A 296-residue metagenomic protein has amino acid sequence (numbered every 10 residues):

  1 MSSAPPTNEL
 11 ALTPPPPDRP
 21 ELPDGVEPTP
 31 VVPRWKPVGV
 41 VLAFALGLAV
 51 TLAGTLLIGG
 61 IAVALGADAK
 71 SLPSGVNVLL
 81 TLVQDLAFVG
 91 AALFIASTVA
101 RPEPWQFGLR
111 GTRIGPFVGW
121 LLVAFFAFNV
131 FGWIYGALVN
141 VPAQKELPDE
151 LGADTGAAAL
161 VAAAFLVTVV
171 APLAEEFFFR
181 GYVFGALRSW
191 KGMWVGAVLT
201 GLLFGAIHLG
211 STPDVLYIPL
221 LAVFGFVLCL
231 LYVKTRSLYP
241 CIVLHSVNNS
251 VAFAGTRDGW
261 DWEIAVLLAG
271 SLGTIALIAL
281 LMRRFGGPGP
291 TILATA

Functional and structural regions predicted by a protein language model:
M1-V38, T291-A296: Low-complexity, intrinsically disordered extramembrane tails and loops of integral membrane proteins
S3, E9, V243-A296: C-terminal membrane module of polytopic membrane proteins
V41-A45, V78-L79, F117-L122, V161-F165 (+4 more regions): Hydrophobic alpha-helical transmembrane segments
F44-V99, L267-A269: Alpha-helical transmembrane segments in multi-pass membrane proteins
G54-L56, V198, P213-S271: Functionally important transmembrane alpha-helices
I61-V78, R101-A171, S189, G287-A294: Juxtamembrane helix-loop-helix connectors linking adjacent transmembrane helices in multi-pass membrane enzymes
A174-L199, L230-S237: Membrane-interface helix/loop boundary segments of multi-pass membrane proteins
M193-L209, S246: Small-polar-interrupted transmembrane alpha-helices in polytopic inner-membrane proteins
